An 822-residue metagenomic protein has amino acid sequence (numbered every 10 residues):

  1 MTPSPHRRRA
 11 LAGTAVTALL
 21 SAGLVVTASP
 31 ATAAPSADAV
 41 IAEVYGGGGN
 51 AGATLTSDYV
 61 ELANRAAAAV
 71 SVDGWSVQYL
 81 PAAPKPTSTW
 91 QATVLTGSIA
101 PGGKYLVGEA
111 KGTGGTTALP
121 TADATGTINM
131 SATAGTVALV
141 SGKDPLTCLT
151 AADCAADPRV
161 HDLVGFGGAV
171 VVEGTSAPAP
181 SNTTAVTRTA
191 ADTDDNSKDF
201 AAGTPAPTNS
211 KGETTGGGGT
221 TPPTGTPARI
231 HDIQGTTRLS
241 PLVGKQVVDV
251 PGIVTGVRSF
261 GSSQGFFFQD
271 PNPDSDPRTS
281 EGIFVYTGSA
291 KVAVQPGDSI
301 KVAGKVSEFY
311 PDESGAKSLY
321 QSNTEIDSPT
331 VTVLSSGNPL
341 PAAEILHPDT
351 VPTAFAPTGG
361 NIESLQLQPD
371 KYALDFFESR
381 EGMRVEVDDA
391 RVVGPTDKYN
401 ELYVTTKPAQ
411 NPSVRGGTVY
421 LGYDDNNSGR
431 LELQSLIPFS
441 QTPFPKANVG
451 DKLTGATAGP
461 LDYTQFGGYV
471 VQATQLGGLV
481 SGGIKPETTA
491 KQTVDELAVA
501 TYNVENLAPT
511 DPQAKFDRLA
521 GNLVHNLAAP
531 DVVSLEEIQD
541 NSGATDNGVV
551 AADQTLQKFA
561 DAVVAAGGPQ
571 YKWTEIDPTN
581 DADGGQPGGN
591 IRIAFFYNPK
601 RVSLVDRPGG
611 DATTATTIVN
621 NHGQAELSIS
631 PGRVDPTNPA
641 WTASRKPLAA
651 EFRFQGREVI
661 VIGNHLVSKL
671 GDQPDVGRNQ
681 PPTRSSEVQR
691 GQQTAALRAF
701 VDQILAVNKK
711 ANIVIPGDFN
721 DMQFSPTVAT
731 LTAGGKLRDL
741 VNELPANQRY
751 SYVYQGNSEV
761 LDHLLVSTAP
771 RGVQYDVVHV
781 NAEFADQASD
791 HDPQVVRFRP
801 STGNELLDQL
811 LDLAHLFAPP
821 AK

Functional and structural regions predicted by a protein language model:
M1-A33: Secretory targeting and sorting signals
T32-N182, D194-N196, A228-G235, L242 (+5 more regions): Activation on beta-sandwich/Ig-like modules and their edge loops
A33, G803-K822: Composition-driven, intrinsically disordered low-complexity tracts enriched in small residues
I41, V60, G102, V137-L139 (+13 more regions): Residue-level detector of buried hydrophobic side-chain packing in well-ordered secondary-structure elements
T54, T204-A498, Y502, N506-V532 (+4 more regions): Extended non-catalytic accessory segments flanking core domains
S98-A100, K111-T113, A169-V172, S176-S181 (+2 more regions): Divalent cation-coordinating acidic motifs and surrounding scaffolds that mediate Ca2+/Mg2+/Mn2+/Zn2+-dependent binding
N129-A169, M383, V387-P412, T727-N747 (+2 more regions): Acidic, glycine-rich loop-and-strand cores that form catalytic or ligand-binding grooves in diverse globular domains
M130, V171-G225, A354, D370: Extracellular low-complexity, O-glycosylation-prone Ser/Thr/Pro/Gly-rich "stalks" and linkers flanking catalytic
